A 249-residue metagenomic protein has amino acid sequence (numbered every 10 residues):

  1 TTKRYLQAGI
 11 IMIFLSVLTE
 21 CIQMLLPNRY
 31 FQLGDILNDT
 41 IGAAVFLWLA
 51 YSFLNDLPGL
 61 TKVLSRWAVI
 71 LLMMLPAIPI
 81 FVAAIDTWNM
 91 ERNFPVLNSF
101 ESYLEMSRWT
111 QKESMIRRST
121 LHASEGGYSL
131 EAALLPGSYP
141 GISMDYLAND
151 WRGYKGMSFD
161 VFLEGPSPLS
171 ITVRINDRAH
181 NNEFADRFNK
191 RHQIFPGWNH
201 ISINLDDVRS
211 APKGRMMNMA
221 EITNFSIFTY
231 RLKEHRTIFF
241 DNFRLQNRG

Functional and structural regions predicted by a protein language model:
T1, T40-F53: Hydrophobic cores of alpha-helical transmembrane segments in multi-pass inner/ER membrane proteins, independent
T2-G9, Q32-L33: Membrane-helix interface segments
A8-L15, R66-I70: Central hydrophobic cores of alpha-helical transmembrane segments in multi-pass integral membrane proteins
I13-M24, M74-A83: Aromatic-anchored segments of alpha-helical transmembrane domains
S16-A44: Interfacial helix-loop-helix junctions of multi-pass membrane proteins
L49-L57, I80-D86: Membrane-water interface at the C-terminal end of transmembrane alpha helices
L57-L72: Membrane-interfacial entry segments at the cytosolic side of transmembrane helices
L71-G249: Beta-rich carbohydrate-recognition modules and glycan-binding surfaces
